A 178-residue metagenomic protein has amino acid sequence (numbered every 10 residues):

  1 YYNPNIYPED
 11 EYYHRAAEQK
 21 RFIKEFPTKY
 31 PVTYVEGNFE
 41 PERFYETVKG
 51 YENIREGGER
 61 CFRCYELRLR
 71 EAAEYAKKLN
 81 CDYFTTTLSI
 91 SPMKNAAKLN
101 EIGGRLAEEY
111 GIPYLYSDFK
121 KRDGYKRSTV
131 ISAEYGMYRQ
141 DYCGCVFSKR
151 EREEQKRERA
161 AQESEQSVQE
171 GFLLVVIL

Functional and structural regions predicted by a protein language model:
Y1-L178: Nucleotide-activated chemistry modules centered on ATP-dependent adenylation/adenylyltransferase
